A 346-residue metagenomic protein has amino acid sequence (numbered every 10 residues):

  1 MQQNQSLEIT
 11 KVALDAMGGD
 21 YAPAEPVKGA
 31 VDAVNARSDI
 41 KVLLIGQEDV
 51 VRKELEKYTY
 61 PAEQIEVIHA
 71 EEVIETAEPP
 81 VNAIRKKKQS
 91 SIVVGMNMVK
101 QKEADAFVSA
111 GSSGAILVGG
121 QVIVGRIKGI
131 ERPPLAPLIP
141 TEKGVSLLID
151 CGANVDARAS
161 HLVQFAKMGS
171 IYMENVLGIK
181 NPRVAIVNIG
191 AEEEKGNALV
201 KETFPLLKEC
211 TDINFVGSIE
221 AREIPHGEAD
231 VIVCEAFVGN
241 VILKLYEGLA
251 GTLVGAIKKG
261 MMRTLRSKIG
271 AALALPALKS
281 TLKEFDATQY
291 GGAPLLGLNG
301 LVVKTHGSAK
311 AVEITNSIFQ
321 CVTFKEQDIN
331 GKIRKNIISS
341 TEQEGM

Functional and structural regions predicted by a protein language model:
Q2-R52: N-terminal phosphate-binding or glycine-rich loops at protein starts, especially the Walker A/P-loop of NTPases
V12-A24, A153-V163, K304-A311: Short, glycine-rich nucleotide/cofactor-binding loops
D15, L44-G46, I68, S109-G111 (+6 more regions): Short beta-strand segments
A22-P26, Q89-K102, A106-G120, I127 (+7 more regions): Short glycine/serine/threonine-rich phosphate/pyrophosphate-binding segments that cradle anionic phosphate groups
A24-E25, R37, K41-L43, E48-R52 (+3 more regions): Glycine-rich phosphate/diphosphate-binding loop of Rossmann-like nucleotide-binding domains
Y60-A104: Phosphate/nucleotide-donor binding subsite
Q121-P134, L138-L148, E228-I232, A236-M346: Glycine-rich phosphate/nucleotide-binding loop
